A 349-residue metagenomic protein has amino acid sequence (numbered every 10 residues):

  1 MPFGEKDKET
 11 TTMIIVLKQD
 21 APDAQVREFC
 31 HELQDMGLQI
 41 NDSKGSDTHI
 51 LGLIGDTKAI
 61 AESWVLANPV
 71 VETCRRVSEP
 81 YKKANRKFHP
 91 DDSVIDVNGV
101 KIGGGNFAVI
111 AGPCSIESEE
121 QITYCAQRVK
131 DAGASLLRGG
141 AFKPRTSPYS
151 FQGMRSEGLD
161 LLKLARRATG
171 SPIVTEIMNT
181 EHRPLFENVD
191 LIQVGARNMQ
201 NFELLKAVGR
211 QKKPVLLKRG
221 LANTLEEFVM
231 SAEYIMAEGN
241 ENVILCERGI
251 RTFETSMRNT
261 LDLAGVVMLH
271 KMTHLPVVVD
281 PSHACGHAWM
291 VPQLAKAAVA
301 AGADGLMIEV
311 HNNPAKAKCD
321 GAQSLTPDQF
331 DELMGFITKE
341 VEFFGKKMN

Functional and structural regions predicted by a protein language model:
M1-V109: Non-catalytic terminal accessory/regulatory regions of metabolic enzymes
K18, S171-E181, D190-E203, P214-L225 (+2 more regions): Catalytic beta/alpha-barrel core
K87-D91, S147-D160, E181, A196-K212 (+3 more regions): Active-site-adjacent beta->alpha loops and helix N-cap segments on the catalytic face of soluble alpha/beta enzymes
F107-Y124, P148-Q152, V174-E176, G195-A196 (+2 more regions): Active-site mouth loops of central-metabolism enzymes
A108-P113, L137-G139, I173-T175, I192-V194 (+4 more regions): Hydrophobic faces of well-ordered beta-strands that scaffold small-molecule active sites in alpha/beta enzyme cores
R138-S156, N312-S324: Glycine-rich, proline-tolerant flexible connector loops at the mouths of alpha/beta enzymes
Q152-V174, V208-P214, A264-V277, Q323-G345: Alpha-helix-loop-beta-strand connector modules within alpha/beta enzyme cores
Q211-V310: Catalytic alpha/beta core domains of metabolic enzymes, predominantly
